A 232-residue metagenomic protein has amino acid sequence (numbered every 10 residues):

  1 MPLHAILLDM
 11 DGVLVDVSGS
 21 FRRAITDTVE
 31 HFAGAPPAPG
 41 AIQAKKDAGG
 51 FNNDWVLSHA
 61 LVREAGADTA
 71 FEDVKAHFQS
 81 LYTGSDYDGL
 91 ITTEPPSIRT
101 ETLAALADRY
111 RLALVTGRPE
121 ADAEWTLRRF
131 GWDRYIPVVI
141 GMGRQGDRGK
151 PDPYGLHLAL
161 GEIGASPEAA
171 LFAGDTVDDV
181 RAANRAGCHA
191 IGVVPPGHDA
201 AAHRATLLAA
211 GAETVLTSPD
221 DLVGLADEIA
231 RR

Functional and structural regions predicted by a protein language model:
M1-I6, E101-A104, P119-E120, E124-R232: Asp-based, Mg2+/Mn2+-dependent phosphohydrolase catalytic module
L3-M10, L14-E101: N-terminal helical cap/lid subdomain that shapes the substrate entry/recognition surface in HAD-like hydrolases
G12, K45, Y110, G143-G146 (+1 more regions): A general structural-boundary detector
Y87-D88, L112, D133, E213: A general structural signal for well-ordered secondary-structure junctions
A107: Short glycine/Trp-rich loop-beta-loop segment that forms part of the substrate-binding cleft
R111-A113, H189: Proline-centered loop/turn at the N-terminus of a beta-strand
